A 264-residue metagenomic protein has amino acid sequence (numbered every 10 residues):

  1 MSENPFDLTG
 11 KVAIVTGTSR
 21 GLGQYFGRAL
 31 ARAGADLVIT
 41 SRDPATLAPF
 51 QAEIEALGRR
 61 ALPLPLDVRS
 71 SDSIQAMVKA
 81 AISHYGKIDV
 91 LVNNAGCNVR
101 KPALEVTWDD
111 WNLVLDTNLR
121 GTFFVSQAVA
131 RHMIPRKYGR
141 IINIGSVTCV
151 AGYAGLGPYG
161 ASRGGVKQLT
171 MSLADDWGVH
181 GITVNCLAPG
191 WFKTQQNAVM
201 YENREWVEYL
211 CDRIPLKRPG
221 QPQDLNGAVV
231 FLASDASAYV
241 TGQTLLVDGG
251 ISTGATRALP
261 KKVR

Functional and structural regions predicted by a protein language model:
V12, S19-G21: Conserved glycine-rich cofactor-binding loop
P102-A103, T107-L115, I141, L210: Substrate-binding pocket helix/loop in short-chain dehydrogenase/reductase
F123-S126, Y138, R218-V247, S252: C-terminal substrate-recognition "lid" of short-chain dehydrogenase/reductases
S126, S162, T170: Active-site helix of classical SDR
R131, D175-D176, A238: Alpha-helical segment proximal to the catalytic Tyr-Lys
S146: Residue(s) in the substrate-gating loop at a strand-loop-helix junction that position the organic substrate next
G178, T183, V240-G242: Short, small/polar-rich loop/turn modules that mediate ligand/substrate recognition or access, typified
